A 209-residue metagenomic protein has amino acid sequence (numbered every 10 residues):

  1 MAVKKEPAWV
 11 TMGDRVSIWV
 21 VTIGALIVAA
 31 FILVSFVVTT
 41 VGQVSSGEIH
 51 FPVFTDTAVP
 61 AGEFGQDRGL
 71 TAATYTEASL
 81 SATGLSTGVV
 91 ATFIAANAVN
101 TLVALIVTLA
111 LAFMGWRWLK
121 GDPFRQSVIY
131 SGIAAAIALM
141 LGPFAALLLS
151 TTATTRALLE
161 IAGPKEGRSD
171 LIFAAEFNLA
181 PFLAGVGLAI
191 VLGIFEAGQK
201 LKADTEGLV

Functional and structural regions predicted by a protein language model:
A2-T39, V107-A135: Cytoplasmic juxtamembrane interface segments
I23-T57, G132-S150: Hydrophobic alpha-helical membrane-insertion segments
T40-F51, L119-G121, T154-A162, L208: Transmembrane helix-loop junctions in multipass membrane proteins, especially transporters and channels
V44-L85, E166-I172: Long, glycine/tryptophan/cysteine-rich extracytoplasmic
F51-T71, A98-T108, P143-L148, E196 (+1 more regions): Alpha-helical transmembrane segments of integral membrane proteins, especially early/N-terminal helices
A73-A104: Individual transmembrane alpha-helix segments
F93-A110, A174-V186: Selective recognition of hydrophobic, aromatic-rich stretches within alpha-helical transmembrane segments of polytopic
Q126-V209: Alpha-helical transmembrane segments of multi-pass integral membrane proteins, characterized by long hydrophobic
